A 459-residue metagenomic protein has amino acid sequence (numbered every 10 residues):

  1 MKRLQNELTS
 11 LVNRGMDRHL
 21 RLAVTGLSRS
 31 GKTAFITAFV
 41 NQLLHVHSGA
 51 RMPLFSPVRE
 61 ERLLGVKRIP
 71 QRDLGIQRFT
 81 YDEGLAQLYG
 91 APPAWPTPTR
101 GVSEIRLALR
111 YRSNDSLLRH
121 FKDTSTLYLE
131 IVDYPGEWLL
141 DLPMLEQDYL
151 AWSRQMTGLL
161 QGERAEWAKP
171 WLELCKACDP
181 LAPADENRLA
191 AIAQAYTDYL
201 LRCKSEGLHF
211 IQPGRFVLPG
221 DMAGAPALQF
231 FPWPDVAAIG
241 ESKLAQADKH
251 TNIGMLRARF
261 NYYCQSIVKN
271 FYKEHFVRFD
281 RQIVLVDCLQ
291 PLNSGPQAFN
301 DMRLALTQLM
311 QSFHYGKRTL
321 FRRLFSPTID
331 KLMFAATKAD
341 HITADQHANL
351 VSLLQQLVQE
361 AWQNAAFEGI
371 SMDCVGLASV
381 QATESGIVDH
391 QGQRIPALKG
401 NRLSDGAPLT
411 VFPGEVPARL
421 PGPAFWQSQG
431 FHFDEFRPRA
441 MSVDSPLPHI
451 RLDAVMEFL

Functional and structural regions predicted by a protein language model:
L4-L11, M16, Q42-T328, T343 (+3 more regions): Switch- and interface-adjacent substructures of P-loop NTPase systems
L22-V24: Hydrophobic anchor at the beta1->P-loop junction of P-loop NTPases
L27: P-loop (Walker A) phosphate-binding loop of NTP-binding proteins
S30-K32: Conserved glycine(s) of the Walker
F35-I36: Post-Walker A alpha-helix
F39-L44, M144-Y149, F299, A348-L354 (+1 more regions): Short secondary-structure boundary/capping segments
A335-I342, V375-G386: Short, conserved secondary-structure transition motifs
H341-A366: GTPase G-domain guanine-specificity segment
